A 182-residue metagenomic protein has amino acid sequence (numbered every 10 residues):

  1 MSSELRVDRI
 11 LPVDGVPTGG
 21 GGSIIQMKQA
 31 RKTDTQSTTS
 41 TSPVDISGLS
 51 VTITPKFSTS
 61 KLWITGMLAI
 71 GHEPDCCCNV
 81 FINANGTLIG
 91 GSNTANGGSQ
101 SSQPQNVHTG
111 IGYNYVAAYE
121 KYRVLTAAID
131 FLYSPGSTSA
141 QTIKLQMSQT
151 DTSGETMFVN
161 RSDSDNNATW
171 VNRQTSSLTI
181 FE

Functional and structural regions predicted by a protein language model:
S2-S37: Glycine-rich, low-complexity segments
R31, T39-S42, P55-K61, T65-A140 (+1 more regions): Terminal beta-strand-rich extracellular "head" domains that mediate receptor/glycan or other ligand binding
D45-S47: Short, solvent-exposed loop/turn segments enriched in Ser/Thr/Gly
L49-V51: Extended, low-complexity regulatory regions
